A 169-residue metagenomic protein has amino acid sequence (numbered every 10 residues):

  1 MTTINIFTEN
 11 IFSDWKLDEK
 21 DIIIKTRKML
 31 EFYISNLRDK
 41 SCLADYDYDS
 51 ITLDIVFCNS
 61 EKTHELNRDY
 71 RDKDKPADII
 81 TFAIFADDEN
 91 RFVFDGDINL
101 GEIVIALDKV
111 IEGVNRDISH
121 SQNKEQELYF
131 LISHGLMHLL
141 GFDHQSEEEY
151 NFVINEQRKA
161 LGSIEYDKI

Functional and structural regions predicted by a protein language model:
M1-Y129, L140-I169: An acidic/histidine-cluster motif and surrounding catalytic segment that typifies divalent-metal-assisted enzyme active
M137: Periplasmic solute-binding protein
